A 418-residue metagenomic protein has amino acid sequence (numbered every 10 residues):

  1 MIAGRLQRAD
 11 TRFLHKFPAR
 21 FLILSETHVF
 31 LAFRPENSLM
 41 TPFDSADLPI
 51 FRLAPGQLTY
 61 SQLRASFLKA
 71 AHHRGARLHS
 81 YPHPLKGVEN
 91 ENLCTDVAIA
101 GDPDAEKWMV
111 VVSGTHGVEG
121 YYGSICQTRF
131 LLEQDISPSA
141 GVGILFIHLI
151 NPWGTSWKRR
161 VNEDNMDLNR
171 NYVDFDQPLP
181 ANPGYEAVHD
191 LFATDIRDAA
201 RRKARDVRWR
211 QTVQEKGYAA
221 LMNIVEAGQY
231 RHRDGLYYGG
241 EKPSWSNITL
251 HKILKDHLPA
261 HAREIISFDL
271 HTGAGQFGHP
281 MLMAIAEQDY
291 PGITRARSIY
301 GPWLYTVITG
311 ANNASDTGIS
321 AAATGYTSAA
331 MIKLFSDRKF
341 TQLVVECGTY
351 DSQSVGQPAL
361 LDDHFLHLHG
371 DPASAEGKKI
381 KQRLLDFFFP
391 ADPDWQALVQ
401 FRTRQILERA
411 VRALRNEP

Functional and structural regions predicted by a protein language model:
L6-Q7, T115: Generic detector of short alpha-helix boundary/capping microenvironments and adjacent low-complexity segments
R8, F17: Cationic, low-complexity basic patches in intrinsically disordered or flexible, solvent-exposed regions
F13, S38-P418: Structured catalytic-domain cores with a bias toward divalent-metal coordination
I23-L39: Short, Lys/Arg-enriched N-terminal segments with co-localized hydrophobic residues within the first ~10-30 amino acids
